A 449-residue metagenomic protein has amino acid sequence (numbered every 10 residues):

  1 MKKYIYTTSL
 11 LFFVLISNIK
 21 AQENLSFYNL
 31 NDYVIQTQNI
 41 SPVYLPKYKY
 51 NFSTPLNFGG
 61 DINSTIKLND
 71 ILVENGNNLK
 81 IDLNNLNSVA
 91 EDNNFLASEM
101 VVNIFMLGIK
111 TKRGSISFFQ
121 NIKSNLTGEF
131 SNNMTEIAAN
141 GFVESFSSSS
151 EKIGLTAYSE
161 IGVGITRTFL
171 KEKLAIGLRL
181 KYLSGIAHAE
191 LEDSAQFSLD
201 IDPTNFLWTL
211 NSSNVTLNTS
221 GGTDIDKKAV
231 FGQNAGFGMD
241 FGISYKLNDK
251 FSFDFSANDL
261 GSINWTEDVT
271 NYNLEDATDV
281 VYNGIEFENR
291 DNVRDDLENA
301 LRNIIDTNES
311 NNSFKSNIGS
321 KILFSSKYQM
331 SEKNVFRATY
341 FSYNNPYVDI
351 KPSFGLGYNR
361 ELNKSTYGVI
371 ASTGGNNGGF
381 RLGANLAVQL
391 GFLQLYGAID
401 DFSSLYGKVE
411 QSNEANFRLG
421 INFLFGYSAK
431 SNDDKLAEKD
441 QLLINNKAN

Functional and structural regions predicted by a protein language model:
M1-T8: Bacterial N-terminal signal peptides that target proteins for export
T8-L15: Bacterial N-terminal signal peptides
I16-A21: Sec/Tat signal peptide C-region and signal peptidase I cleavage site
Q22-N449: Subset of outer-membrane beta-barrel
